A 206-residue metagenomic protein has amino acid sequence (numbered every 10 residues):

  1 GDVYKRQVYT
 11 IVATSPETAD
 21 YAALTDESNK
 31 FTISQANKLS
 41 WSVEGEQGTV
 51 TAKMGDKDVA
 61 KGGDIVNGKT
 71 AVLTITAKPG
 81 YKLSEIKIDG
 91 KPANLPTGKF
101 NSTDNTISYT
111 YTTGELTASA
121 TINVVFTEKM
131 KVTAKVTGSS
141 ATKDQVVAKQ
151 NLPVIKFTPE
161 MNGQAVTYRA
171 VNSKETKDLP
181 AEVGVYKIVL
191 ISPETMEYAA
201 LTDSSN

Functional and structural regions predicted by a protein language model:
D2-G55, V66-I88, P92-G98, D104 (+1 more regions): Solvent-exposed beta-strand/loop surfaces, strongest in extracytoplasmic domains of secreted and cell-surface proteins
A60-D64: Tryptophan-paired
